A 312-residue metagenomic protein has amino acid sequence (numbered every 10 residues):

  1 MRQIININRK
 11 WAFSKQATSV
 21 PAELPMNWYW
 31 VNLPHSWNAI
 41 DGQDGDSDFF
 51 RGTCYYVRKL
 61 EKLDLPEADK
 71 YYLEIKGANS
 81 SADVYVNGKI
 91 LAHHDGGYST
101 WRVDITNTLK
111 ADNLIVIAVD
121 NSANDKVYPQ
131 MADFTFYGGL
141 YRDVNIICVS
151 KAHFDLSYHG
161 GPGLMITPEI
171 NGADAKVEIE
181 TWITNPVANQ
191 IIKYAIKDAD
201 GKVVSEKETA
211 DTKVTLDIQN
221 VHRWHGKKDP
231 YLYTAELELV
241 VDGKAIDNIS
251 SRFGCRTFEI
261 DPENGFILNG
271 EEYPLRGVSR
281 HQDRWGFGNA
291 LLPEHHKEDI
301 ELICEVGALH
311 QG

Functional and structural regions predicted by a protein language model:
M1-G312: Secreted/periplasmic carbohydrate-active enzymes, especially glycoside hydrolases
